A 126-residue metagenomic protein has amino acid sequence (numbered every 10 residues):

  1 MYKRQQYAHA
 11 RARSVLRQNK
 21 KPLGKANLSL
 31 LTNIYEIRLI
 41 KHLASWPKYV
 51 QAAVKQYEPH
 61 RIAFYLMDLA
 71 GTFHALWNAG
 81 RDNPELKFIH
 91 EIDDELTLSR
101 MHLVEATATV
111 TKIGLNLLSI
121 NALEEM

Functional and structural regions predicted by a protein language model:
K3-M126: Non-catalytic interaction-recognition regions
